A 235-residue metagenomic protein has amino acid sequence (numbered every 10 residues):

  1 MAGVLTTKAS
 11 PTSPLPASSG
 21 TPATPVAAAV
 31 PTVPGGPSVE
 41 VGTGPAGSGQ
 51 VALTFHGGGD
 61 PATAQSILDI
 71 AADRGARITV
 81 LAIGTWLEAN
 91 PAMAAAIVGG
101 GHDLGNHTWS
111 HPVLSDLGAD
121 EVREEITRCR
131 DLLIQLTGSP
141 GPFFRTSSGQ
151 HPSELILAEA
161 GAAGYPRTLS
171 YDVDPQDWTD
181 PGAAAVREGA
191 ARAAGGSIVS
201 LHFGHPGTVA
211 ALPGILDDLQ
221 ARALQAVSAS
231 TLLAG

Functional and structural regions predicted by a protein language model:
M1-L53, Q65, D69-T79, A194-G235: Terminal accessory/targeting
G3-K8, F55, W86, D103 (+2 more regions): Bulky hydrophobic/aromatic packing residues
G20-P25, G49-L53, V80-L87, G141-S147 (+1 more regions): Short, mixed-charge, low-aromatic patches
P25-E125, L132, H205: Active-site beta->alpha N-cap acidic-glycine motif
S66, P112-Q225, S230-G235: Catalytic domains of cell-wall/extracellular-matrix polysaccharide-remodeling enzymes, centered on de-N-acetylation
